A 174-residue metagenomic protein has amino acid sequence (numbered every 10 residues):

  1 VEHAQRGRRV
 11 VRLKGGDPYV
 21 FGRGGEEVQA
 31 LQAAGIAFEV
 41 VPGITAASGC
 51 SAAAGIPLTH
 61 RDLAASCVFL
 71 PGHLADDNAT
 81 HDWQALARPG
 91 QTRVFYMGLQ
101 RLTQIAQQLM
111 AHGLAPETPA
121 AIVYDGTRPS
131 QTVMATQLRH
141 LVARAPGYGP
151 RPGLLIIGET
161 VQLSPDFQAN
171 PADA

Functional and structural regions predicted by a protein language model:
E2-H73: Short glycine-cluster motifs
Q5-V11, R23, Q29, S66 (+1 more regions): A contiguous loop/helix-start segment that scaffolds small-molecule binding in enzyme catalytic cores
